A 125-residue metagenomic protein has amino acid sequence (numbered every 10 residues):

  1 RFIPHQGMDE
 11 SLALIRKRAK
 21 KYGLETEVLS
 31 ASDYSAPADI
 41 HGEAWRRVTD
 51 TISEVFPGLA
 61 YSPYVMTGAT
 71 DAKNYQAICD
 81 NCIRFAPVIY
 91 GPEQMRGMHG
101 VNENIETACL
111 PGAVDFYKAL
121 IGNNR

Functional and structural regions predicted by a protein language model:
R1-K118, G122-R125: Metal-dependent amide/peptide-bond hydrolase catalytic core, centered on the "pita-bread" metallohydrolase fold
